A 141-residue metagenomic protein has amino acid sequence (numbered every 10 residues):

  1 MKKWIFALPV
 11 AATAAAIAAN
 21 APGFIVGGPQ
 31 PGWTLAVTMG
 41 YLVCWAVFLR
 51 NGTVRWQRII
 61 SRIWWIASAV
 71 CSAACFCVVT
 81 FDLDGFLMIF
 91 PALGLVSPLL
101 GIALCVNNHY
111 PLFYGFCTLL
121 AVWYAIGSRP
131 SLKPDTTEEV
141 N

Functional and structural regions predicted by a protein language model:
M1, P130-N141: Short, charged juxtamembrane terminal tails flanking transmembrane helices
M1-L42: Transmembrane alpha-helical insertion/packing segments
F24-W33, R55-W56, F81-F86, C105-L112: Membrane-helix interface and helix-disruption motif detector
A36-W65: Canonical alpha-helical transmembrane segments
C44-W45, Y114-P134: Transmembrane alpha-helical segments in integral membrane proteins
S61-L83: Hydrophobic alpha-helical membrane-insertion segments
L87-A103: Short hydrophobic, aromatic-rich alpha-helical segments embedded in or entering the lipid bilayer of multi-pass
L99-W123: Hydrophobic alpha-helical transmembrane segments
